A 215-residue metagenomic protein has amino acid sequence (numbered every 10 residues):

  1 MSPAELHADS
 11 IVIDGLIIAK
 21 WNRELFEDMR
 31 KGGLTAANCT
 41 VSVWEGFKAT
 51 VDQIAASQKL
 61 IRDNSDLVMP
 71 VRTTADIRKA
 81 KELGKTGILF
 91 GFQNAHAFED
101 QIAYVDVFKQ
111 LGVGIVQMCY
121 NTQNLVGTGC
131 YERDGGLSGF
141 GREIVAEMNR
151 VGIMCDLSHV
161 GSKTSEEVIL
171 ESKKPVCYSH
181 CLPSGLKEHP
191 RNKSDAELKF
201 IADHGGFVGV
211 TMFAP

Functional and structural regions predicted by a protein language model:
M1-G139, E188-P215: N-terminal hydrophobic targeting/anchoring segments and the immediately downstream early-domain regions of hydrolases
F140-P215: Catalytic pocket-lining loop regions of alpha/beta-barrel enzymes, especially the amidohydrolase/enolase/GH5 lineages
